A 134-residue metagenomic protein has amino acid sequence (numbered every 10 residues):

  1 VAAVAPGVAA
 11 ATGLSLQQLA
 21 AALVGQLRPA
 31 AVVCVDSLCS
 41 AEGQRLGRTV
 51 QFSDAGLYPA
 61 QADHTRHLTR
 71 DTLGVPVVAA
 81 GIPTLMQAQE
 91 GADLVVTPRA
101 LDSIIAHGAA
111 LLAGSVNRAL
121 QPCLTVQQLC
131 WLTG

Functional and structural regions predicted by a protein language model:
V1-G7: Short helix-loop-beta-strand segments that form the rim/entrance of peptidase-like active sites
A3, G13, A21, T69-D71: Non-transmembrane, aqueous-exposed alpha-helical and coiled segments at domain scale
A3, V32-C34, V77-A79: Conserved beta-strand scaffold positions in the cores of enzyme catalytic domains, especially in NTP/NDP-utilizing
V8, S37-L38, P83-L85: Short, ordered loop/turn segments at secondary-structure junctions
A11, S15-L19, L27, A100-L111: Conserved active-site and cofactor/substrate-binding residues in soluble primary-metabolism enzymes
Q18-H67: Glycine-rich phosphate-binding loop
A60-I82: Ser/Thr/Gly-rich flexible loops in soluble cytosolic domains mediating phosphotransfer, phosphorylation
V78-G134: C-terminal functional extensions of proteins
